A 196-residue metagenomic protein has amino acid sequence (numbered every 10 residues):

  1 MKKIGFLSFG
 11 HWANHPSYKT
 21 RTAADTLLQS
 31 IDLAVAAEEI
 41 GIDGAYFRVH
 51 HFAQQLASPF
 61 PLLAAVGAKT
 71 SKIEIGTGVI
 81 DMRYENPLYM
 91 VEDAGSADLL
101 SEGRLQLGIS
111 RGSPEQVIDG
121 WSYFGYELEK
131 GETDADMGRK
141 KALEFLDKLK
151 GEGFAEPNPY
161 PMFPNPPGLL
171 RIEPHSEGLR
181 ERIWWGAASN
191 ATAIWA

Functional and structural regions predicted by a protein language model:
M1-G10, P167-R180: N-terminal amphipathic alpha-helix/helix-capping segment at the start of soluble metabolic enzymes
M1-I73: N-terminal beta1-alpha1-beta2 module of alpha/beta enzyme domains
K2-A23, Y84-A155: Flexible, glycine-rich active-site loops centered on histidine and acidic residues that chelate a metal or position
I4-S8, A45-F47, E74-G78, L105-I109 (+1 more regions): Hydrophobic faces of well-ordered beta-strands that scaffold small-molecule active sites in alpha/beta enzyme cores
S30-A34, F60-A64, V91-G95, R139-L146 (+2 more regions): Generic structural signal for well-ordered alpha-helices, preferentially at hydrophobic/aromatic core positions
H51, G76-E85: The substrate-binding groove and active-site-proximal loops of carbohydrate-active enzymes, especially glycoside
R139-E177: Internal metal/ion-chelating core segments
E173-A196: Loop-centered beta-sheet repeat module
